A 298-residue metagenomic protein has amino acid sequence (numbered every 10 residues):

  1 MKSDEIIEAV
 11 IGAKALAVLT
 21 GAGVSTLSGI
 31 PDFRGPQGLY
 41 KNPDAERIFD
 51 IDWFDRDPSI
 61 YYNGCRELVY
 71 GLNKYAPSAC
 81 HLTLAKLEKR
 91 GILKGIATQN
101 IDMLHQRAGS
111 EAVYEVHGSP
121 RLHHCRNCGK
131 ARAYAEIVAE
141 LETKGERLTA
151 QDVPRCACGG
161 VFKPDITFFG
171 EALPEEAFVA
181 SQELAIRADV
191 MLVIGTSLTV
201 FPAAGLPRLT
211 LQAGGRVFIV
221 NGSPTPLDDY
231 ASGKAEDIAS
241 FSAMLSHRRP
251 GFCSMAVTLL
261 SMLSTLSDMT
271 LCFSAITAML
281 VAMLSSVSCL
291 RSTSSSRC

Functional and structural regions predicted by a protein language model:
M1-R248: Conserved catalytic core of sirtuin-type NAD+-dependent deacylases
S240-S242, S246-C298: Low-acidity, Ser/Thr- and Arg-rich intrinsically disordered low-complexity segments
